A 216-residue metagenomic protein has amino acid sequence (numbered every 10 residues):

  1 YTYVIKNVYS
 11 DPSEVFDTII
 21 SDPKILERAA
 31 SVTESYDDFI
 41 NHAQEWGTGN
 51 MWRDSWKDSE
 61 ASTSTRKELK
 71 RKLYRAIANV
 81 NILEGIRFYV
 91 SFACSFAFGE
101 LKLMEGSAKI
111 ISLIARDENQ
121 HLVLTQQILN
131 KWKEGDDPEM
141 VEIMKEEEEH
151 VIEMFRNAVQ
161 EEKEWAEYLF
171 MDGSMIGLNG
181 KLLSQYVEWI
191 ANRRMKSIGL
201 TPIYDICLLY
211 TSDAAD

Functional and structural regions predicted by a protein language model:
Y1-W56: Long, hydrophobic, well-ordered secondary-structure blocks that form the structural core and pocket-lining surfaces
V4-V15, R66-K70, A93-L113, I128-E146: Inter-helical turn/loop segments and adjacent helix faces that build the functional surface of alpha-helical bundle
I40-N79: Acidic/Ser/Thr-rich, low-complexity mid-to-C-terminal regulatory regions of eukaryotic proteins
L73-F98, Q120-L124: Alpha-helical bundle segments that constitute or directly flank the non-heme di-iron/ferroxidase center
S112-R193: Active-site/pore-lining binding-face segments in mid-to-C-terminal subdomains
Y210-A215: Conserved small/polar residues in nucleotide/adenosyl-binding loops
